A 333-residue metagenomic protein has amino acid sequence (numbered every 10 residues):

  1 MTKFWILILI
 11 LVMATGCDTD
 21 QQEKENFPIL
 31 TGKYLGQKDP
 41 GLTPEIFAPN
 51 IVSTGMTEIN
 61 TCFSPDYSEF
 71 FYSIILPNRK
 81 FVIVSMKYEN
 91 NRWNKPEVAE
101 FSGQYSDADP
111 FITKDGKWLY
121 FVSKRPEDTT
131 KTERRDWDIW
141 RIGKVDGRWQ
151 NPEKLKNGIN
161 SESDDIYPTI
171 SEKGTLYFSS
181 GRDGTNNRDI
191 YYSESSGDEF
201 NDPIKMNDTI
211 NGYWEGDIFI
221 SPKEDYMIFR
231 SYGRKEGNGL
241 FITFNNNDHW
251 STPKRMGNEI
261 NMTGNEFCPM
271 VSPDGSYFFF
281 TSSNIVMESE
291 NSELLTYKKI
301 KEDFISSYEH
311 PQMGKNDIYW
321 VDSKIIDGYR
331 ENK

Functional and structural regions predicted by a protein language model:
T2-I8: Sec-dependent signal peptide recognition, specifically the positively charged N-region followed immediately by
A14-G16: C-terminal motif of bacterial Sec signal peptides marking the signal peptidase cleavage site
Q22-K333: Short, conserved micro-motifs composed of acidic
